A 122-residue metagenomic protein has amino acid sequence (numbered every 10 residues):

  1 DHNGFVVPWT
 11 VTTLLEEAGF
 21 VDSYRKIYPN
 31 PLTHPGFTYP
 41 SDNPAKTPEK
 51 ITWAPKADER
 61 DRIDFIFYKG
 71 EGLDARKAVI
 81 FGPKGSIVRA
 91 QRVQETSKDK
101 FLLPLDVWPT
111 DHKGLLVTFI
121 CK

Functional and structural regions predicted by a protein language model:
D1-K122: Metal-dependent phosphoester-hydrolase catalytic domains
